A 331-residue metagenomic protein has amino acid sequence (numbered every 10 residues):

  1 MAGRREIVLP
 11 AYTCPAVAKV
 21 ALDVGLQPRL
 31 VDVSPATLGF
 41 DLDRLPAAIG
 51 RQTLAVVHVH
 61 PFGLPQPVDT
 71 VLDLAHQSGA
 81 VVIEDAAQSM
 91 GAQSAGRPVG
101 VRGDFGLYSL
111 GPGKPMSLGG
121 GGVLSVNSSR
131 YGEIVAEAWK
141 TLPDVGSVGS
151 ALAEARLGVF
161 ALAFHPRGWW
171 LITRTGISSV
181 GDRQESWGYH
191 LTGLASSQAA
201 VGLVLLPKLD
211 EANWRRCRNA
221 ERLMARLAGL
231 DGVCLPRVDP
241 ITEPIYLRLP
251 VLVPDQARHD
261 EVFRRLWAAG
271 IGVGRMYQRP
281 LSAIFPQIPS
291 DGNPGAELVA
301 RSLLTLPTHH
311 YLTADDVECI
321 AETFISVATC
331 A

Functional and structural regions predicted by a protein language model:
M1-E6, P15-D32, R97: Phosphate-binding glycine-rich loop
A11-T13, D32, A86, L110 (+1 more regions): Nucleotide-sugar donor-binding loop of glycosyltransferases
T13, A55-H58, Q93, S129-A331: PLP-dependent aminotransferase class I/II
V17, V71, V262: Aromatic/hydrophobic pocket-lining residues that form π-stacking "cages" and hydrophobic walls in ligand
V24, Q77-S78, A269: Helix C-cap/helix->beta junction micro-motif
V33-P35, P61, Q278: Active-site loop/turn elements of alpha/beta-hydrolase fold enzymes, especially the short glycine-/histidine-rich
T37-I134, T305: Active-site phosphate-binding strand-loop segment of PLP-dependent enzymes
